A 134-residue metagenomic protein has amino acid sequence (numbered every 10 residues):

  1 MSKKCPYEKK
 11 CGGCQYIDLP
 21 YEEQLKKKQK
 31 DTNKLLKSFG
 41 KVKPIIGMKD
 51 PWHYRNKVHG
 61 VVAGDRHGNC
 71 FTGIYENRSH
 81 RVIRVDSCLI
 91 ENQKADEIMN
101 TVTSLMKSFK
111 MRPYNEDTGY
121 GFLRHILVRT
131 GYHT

Functional and structural regions predicted by a protein language model:
M1-T134: Accessory RNA-recognition modules of RNA-modification enzymes
